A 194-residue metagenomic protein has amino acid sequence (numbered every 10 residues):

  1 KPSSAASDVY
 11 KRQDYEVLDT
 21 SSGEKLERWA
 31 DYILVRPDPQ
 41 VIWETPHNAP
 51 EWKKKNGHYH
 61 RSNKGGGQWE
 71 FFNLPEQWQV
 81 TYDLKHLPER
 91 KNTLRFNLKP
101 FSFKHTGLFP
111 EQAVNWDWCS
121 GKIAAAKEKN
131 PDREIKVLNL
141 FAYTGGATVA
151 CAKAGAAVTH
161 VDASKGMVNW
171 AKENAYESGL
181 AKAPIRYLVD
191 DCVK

Functional and structural regions predicted by a protein language model:
K1-A6, Y10: Single conserved hydrophobic/aromatic residue that forms the stacking wall/gate of nucleotide- or nucleobase-binding
D14-E27, L34-P110, D117: Non-catalytic substrate-recognition/targeting regions of SAM-dependent transferases
P110-K129: Conserved alpha-helix/loop element of class I SAM-dependent methyltransferases that forms part of the SAM/SAH-binding
E134-F141: Conserved class I S-adenosyl-L-methionine
T144-A156: Conserved SAM-binding loop of SAM-dependent methyltransferases across substrates and taxa, primarily the Class I
A157-D162: Conserved SAM-binding motif I beta-strand of class I
S164-G166: Conserved SAM/SAH-binding beta-strand->alpha-helix loop
W170-K194: S-adenosyl-L-methionine
